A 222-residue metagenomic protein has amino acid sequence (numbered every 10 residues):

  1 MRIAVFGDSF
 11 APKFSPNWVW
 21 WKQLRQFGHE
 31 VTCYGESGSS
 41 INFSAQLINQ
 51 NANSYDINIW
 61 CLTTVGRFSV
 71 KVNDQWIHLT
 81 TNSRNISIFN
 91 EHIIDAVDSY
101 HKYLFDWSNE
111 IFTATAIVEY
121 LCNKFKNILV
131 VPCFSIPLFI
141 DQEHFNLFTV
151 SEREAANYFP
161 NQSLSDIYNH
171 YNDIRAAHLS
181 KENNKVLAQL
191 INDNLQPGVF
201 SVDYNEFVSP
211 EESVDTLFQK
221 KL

Functional and structural regions predicted by a protein language model:
M1-N42, Q46, Q50-A52, S180: Serine-esterase "nucleophile elbow" of acetyl-processing enzymes
N49-L222: Alpha-helical cap/lid subdomain in secreted, periplasmic, or secretory-pathway luminal O-acyl-processing enzymes
